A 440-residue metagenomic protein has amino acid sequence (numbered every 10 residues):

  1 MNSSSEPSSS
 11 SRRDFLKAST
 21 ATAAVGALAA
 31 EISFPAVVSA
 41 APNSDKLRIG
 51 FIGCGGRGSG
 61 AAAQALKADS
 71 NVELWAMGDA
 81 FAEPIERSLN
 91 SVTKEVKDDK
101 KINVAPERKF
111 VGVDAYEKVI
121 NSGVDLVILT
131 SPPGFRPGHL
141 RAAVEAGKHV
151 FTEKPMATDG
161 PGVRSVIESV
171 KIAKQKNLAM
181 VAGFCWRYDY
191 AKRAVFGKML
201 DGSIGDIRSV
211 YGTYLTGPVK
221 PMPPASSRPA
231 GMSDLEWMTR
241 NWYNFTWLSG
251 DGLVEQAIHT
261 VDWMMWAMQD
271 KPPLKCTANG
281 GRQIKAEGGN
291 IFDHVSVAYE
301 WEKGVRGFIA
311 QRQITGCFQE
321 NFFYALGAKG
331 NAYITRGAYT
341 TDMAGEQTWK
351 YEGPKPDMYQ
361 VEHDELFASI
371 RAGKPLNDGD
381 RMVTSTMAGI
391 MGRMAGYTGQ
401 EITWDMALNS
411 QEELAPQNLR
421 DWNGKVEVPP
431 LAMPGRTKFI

Functional and structural regions predicted by a protein language model:
N2-A23: N-terminal secretory signal peptides and thylakoid transit peptides that target proteins across membranes
A18-A30, G60, S249, E255 (+5 more regions): C-terminal helical cap and adjacent loop that interface with cofactors, partners, or active-site loops
A23-D99, M264, T437-I440: N-terminal Rossmann-like dinucleotide-binding module
G53-G58, Q175-A182, W186-G289, V297-Y299 (+5 more regions): Predominantly a Rossmann-like dinucleotide-binding segment in NAD(P)-dependent oxidoreductases
A62-A63, Y116, L140, V144: Generic hydrophobic/aromatic pocket-lining and core-packing "Φ" positions
E95-L129: A structured beta-alpha segment of the ubiquitous adenosine-cofactor-binding alpha/beta core
P133, P137-Y188, G202: Beta-strand-loop-alpha-helix segment that lines the small-molecule cofactor/substrate pocket of alpha/beta enzymes
